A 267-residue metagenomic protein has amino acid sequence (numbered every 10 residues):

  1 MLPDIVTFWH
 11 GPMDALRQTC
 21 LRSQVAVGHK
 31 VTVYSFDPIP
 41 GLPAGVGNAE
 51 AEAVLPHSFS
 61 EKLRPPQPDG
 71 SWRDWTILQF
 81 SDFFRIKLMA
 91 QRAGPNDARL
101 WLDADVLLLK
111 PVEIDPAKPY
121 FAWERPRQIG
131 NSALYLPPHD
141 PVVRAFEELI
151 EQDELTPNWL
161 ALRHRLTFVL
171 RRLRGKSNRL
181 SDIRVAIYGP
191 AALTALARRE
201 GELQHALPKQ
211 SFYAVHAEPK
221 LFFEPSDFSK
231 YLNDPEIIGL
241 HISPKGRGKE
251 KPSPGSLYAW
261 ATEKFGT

Functional and structural regions predicted by a protein language model:
M1-S81, L100-T267: Glycosyltransferase-associated regions of secretory-pathway enzymes, highlighting luminal stem/catalytic domains
I86, R99: Short aromatic/hydrophobic "clamp" motif used to bind/position activated sugar donors
M89-A90, T194: Generic structural signal for well-ordered alpha-helical scaffold segments
Q91-P95: Localized edge beta-strand/strand-to-loop motifs within extracellular or lumenal beta-rich domains
